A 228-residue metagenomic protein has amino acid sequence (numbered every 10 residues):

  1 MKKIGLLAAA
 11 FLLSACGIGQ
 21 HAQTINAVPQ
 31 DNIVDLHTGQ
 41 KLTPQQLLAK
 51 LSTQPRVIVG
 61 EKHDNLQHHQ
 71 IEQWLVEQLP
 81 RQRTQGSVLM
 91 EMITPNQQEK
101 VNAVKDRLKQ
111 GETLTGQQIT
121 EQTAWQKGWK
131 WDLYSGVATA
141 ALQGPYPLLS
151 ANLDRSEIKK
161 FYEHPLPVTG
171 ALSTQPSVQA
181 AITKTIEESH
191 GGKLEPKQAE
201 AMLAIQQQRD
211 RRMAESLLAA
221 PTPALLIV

Functional and structural regions predicted by a protein language model:
I4, F11, C16-Q54: N- or domain-start disorder-to-order transition segments that initiate the globular core
A22-G39, V59, G191-Q207: Acidic/glycine-enriched edge-of-secondary-structure segments
Q30, Q54, G144-P145, P221-T222: Short, well-ordered alpha-helix to beta-strand connector turns
G39-P80: Zymogen propeptides
Q54-G60, S87, A141, A224-V228: Beta-strand elements within well-structured catalytic alpha/beta cores of enzymes that handle phosphate/sulfate esters
G60-K62, M90-I93, A151-D154, V228: Active-site-proximal beta-strand/loop segments in catalytic clefts of secreted hydrolases
H63-Q70, Q85-L89, P95-R107: Membrane-embedded segments
S87, E99-A220: A substrate-binding/cap region within the structured catalytic cores of diverse enzymes
